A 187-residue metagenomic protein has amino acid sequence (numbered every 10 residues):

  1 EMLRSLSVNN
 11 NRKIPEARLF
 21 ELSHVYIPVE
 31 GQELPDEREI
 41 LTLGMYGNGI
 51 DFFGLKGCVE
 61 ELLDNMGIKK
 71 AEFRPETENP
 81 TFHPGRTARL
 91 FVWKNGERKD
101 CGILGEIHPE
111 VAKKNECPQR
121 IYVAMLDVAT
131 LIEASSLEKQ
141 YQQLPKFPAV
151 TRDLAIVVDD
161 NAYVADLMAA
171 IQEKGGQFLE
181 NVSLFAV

Functional and structural regions predicted by a protein language model:
E1-E30, R38-E39: Polar, glycine-rich mid-to-C-terminal structural blocks that act as macromolecule-binding/assembly scaffolds
L19-F20, V29-G31, D36-T42, G49-V187: A carboxyl-terminal module marker
